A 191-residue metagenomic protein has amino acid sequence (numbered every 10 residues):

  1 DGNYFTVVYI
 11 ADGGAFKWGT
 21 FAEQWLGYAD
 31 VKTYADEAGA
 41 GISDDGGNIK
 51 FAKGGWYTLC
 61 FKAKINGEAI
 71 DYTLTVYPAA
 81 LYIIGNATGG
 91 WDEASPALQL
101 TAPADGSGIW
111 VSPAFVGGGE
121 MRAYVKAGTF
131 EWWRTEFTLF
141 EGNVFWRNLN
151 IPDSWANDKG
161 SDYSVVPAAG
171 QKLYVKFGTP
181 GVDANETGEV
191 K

Functional and structural regions predicted by a protein language model:
D1-K191: Insoluble glucan recognition modules
